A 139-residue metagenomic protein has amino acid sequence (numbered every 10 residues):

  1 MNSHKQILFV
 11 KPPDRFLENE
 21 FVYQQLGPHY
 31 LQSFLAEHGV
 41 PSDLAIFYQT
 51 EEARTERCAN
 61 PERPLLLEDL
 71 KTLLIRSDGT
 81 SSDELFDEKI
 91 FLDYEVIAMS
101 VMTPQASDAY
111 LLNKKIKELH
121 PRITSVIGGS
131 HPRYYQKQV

Functional and structural regions predicted by a protein language model:
H4-I7, P41, K117: Residues that mark the start of a beta-strand
K5-N19, V96: Nucleotide-activated donor-dependent transferases that construct or modify glycoconjugates
F16-P28: Glycine- and acidic-residue-enriched helix-capping/strand-helix junction motifs
N19, A53-E56, K137: Short Asp/Glu-rich motifs
L31-V40: A short, Lys/Arg-enriched amphipathic alpha-helix followed by its capping loop at the start of a domain
F34, L44-E51, L74-V139: Glycine-rich beta-alpha loop elements in corrinoid/cobalamin-binding modules across cobalamin-dependent enzymes
E51-T80: Charged, often glycine-rich, active-site loop that binds/positions anionic groups
